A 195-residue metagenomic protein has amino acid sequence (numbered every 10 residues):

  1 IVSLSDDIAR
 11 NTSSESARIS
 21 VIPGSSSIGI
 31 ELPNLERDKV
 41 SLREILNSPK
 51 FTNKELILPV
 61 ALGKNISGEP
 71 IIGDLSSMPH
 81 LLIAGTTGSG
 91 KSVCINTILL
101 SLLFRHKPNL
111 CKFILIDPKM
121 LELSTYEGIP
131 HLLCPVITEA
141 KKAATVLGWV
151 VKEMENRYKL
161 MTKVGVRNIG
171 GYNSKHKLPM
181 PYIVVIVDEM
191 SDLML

Functional and structural regions predicted by a protein language model:
I1-S41: Interdomain "pre-motor" coupling segment immediately N-terminal to P-loop NTPase/helicase cores
R10, S20-E31, P49-V166, K177-L195: P-loop NTPase catalytic phosphate-binding loop
S41-L42, P108: Glycine-rich active-site loop/lid that clamps phosphate-bearing ligands
L42-P49: Extended Gly/Ser/Thr-rich low-complexity repeat segments, especially those forming or decorating extracellular
S174: Conserved helix/coil segment N-terminal to the catalytic DExD/H
